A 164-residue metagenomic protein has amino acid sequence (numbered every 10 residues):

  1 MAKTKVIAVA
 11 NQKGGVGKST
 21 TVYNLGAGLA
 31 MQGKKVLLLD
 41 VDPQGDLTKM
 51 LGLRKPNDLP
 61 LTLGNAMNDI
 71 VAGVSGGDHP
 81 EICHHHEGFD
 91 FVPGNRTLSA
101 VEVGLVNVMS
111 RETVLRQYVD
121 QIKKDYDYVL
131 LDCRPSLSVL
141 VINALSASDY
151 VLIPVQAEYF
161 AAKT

Functional and structural regions predicted by a protein language model:
M1-T164: P-loop NTP-binding core
